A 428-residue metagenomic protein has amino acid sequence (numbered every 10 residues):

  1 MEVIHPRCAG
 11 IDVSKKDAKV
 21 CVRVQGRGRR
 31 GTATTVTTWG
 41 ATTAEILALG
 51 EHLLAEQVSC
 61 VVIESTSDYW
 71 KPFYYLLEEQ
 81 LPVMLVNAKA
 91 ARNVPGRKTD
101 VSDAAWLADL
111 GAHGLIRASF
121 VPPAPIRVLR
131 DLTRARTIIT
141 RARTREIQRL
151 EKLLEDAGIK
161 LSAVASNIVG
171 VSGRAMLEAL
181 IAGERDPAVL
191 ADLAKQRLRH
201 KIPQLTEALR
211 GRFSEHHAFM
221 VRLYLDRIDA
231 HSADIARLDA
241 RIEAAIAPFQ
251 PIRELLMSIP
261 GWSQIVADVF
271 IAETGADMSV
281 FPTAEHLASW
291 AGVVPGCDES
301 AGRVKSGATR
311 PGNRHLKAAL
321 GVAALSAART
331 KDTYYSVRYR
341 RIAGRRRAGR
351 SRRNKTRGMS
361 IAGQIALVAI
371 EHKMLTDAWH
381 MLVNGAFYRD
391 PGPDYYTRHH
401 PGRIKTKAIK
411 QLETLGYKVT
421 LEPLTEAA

Functional and structural regions predicted by a protein language model:
M1-A428: A detector of single, family-specific signature residues that are central to catalytic or substrate-handling motifs
